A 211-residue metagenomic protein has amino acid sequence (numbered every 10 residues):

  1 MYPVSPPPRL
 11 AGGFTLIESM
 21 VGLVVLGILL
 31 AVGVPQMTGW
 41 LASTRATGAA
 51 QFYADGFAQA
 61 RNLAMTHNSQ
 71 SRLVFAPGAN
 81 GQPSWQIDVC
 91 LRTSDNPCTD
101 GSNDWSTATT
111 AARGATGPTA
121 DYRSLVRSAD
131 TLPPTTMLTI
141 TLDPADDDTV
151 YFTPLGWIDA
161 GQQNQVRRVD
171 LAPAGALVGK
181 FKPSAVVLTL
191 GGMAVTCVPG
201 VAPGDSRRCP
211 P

Functional and structural regions predicted by a protein language model:
M1-P7, V32-A54, A58, N62 (+2 more regions): N-terminal helix-rich module
S19-Q36: Alpha-helical hydrophobic helix detector
